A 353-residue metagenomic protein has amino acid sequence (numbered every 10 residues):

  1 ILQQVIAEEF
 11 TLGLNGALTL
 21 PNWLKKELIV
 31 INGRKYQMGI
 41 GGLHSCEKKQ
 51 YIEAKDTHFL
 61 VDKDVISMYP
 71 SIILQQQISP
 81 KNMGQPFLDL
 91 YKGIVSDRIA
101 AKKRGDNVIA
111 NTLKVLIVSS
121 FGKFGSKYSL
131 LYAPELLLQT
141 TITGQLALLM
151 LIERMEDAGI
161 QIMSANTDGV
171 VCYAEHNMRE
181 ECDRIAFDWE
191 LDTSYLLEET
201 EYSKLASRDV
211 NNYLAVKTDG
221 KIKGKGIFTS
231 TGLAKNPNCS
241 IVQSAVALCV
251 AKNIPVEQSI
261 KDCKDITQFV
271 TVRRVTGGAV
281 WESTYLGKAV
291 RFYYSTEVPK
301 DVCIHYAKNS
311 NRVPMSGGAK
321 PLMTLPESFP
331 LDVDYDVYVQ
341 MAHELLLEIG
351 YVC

Functional and structural regions predicted by a protein language model:
I1-V61, V65-I66, S71-L74, V108 (+5 more regions): Common nucleic-acid-contacting/processivity interface regions adjacent to the catalytic cores of nucleic-acid enzymes
A17-L20, L24-I29, R34-I40, E47 (+3 more regions): C-terminal, non-catalytic extensions of nucleic-acid polymerases
A54-K55, V65-R98: Metal-dependent phosphodiester-processing active-site neighborhood
V65-M68, A165-V170, A174-N177, Y202: An acidic- and aromatic-residue-enriched active-site/binding cleft used to recognize and process polar
S71-L74, Y173-D183: A short acidic (Asp/Glu
Q85-F124: Substrate-contacting helices/loops that form the catalytic groove of nucleic-acid and nucleotide-polymer processing
R98, I117, G159-Y173: Catalytic palm active-site di-aspartate
R104-V108, E153-M163, W189-L196: Secondary-structure transition/capping motifs at alpha-helix termini and the adjoining loop/turn into the next element
